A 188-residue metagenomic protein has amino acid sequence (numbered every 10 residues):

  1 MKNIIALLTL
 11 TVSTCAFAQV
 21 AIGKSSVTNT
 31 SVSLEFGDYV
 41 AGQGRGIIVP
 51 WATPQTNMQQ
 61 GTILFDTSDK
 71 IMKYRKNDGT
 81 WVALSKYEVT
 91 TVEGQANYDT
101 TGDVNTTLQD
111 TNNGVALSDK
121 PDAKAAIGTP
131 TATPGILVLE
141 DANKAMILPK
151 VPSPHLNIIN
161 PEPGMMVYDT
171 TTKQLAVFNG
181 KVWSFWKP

Functional and structural regions predicted by a protein language model:
I4, Q19-F178, W183-P188: C-terminal trimerization/auto-chaperone modules of long, extracellular attachment fibers and adhesins
I4-V12: Sec-dependent N-terminal signal peptides
T14-A18: Sec/Tat signal peptide C-region and signal peptidase I cleavage site
